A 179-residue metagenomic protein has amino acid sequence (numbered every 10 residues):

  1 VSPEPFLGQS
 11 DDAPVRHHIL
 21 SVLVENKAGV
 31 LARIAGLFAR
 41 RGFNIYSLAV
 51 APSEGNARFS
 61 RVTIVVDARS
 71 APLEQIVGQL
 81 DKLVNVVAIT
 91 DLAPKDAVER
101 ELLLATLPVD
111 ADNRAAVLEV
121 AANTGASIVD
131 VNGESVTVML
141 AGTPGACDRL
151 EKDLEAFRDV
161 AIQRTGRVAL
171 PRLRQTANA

Functional and structural regions predicted by a protein language model:
V1-S60, V65-A179: Long, contiguous binding/interaction regions
